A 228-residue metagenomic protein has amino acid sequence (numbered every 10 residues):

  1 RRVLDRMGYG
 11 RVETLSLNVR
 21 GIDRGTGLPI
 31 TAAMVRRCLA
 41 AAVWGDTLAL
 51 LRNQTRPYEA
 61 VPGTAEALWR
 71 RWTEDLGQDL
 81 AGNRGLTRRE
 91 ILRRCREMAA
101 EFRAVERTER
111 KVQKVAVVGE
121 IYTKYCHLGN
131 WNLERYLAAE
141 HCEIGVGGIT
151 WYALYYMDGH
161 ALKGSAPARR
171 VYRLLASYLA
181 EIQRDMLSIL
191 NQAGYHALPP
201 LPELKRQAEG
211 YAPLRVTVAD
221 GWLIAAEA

Functional and structural regions predicted by a protein language model:
R1-A228: An N-terminal assembly and electron-transfer interface module characteristic of large anaerobic redox and radical
